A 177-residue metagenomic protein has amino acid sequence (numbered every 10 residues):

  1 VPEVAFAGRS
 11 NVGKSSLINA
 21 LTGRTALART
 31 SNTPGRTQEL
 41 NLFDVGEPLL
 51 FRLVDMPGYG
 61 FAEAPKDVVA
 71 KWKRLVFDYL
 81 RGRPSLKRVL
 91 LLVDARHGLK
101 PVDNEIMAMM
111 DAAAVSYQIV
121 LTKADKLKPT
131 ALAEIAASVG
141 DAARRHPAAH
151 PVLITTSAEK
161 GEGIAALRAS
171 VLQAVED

Functional and structural regions predicted by a protein language model:
V1-D67, Q173-D177: Conserved G1/Walker A P-loop phosphate-binding module
P34-T37, D44-L49, L80-L86, M109-A113 (+1 more regions): Conserved catalytic network of the ASCE P-loop NTPase/AAA+ motor domain
T37, V69-K73, R83, K100 (+3 more regions): Amphipathic alpha-helical transducer elements in NTP-driven molecular machines
D55, T122, S157: Active-site glycine-centered loops adjacent to acidic/histidine catalytic or metal-binding residues that shape
Y59-A70, R96, D125-A131: Flexible beta-alpha connector loops of hexameric P-loop NTPases
V68-H97, A108-V120: Inter-motif core of Ras-like GTPase G domains
P101-A113, A133-V139: Conserved catalytic-core segment of NTP-binding enzymes
K126-D177: Canonical P-loop GTPase G-domain recognition
